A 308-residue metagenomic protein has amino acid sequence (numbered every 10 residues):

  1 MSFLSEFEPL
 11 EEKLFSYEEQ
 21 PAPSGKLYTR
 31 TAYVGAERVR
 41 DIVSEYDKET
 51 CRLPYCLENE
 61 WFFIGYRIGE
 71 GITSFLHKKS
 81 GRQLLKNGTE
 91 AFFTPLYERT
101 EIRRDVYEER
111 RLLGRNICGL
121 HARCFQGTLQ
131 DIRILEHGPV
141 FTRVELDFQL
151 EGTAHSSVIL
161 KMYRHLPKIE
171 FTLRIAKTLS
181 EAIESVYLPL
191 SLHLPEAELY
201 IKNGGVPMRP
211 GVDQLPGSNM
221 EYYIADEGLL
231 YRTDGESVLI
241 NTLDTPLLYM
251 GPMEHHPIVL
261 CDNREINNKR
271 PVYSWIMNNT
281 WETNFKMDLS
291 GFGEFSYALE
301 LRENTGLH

Functional and structural regions predicted by a protein language model:
M1-H308: C-terminal (or distal) subdomains of carbohydrate-active enzymes
